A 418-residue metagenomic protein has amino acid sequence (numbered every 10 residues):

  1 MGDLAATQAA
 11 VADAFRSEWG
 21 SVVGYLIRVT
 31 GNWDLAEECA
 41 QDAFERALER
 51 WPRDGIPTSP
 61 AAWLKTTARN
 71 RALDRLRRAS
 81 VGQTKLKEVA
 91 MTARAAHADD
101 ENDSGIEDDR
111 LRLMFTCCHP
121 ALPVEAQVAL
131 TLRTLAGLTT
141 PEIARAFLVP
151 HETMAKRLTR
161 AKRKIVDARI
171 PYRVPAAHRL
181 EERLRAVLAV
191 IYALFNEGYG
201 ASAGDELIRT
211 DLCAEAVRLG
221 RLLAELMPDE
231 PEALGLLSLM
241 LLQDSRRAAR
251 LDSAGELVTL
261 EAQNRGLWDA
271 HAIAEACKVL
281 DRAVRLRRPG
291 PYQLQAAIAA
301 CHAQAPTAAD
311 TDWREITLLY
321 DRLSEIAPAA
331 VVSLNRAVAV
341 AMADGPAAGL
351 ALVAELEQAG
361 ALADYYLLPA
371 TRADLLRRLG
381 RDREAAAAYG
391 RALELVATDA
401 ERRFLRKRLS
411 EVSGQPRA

Functional and structural regions predicted by a protein language model:
G2-G24, D34, E181-A189: A short, charge-rich alpha-helical start-of-domain segment used by transcription regulators
A14-W33, R46-R50, H119, G200-A203 (+1 more regions): Amphipathic, Lys/Arg- and hydrophobic-enriched alpha-helical face
E38-E45, T58-N70, K156: Structural recognition of an alpha-helix C-terminal capping motif at a helix-to-coil junction
R69-K87: Arg/Lys-rich amphipathic alpha helix in sigma70-family domain 2
A79, L86-E142, V149-D321: Amphipathic helix-loop-helix modules that constitute alpha-helical solenoid scaffolds
L236, M240-Q243, Q295, A299 (+4 more regions): "A position-specific structural signal for the A-helix of alpha-solenoid helical repeats
D244, T307-D310, A343-D344, L379 (+1 more regions): Structural motif corresponding to the intra-repeat A-B loop/turn of tetratricopeptide repeats
